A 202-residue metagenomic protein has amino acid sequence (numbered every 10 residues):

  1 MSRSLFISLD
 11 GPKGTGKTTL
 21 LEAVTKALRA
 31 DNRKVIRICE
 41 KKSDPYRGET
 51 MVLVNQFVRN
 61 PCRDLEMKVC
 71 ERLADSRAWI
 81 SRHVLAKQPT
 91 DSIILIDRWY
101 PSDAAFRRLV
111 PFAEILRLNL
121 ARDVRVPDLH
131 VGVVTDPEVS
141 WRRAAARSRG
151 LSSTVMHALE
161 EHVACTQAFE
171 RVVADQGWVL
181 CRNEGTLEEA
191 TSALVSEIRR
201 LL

Functional and structural regions predicted by a protein language model:
L9: Hydrophobic anchor at the beta1->P-loop junction of P-loop NTPases
P12: P-loop (Walker A) phosphate-binding loop of NTP-binding proteins
T15: ATP-binding Walker
T18: Walker A/P-loop
T25, E138, R142-L202: NTP-dependent small-molecule kinase module
E40-E114: ATP-dependent small-molecule kinase phosphotransfer cores that center on conserved nucleotide phosphate-binding segments
D97-R98, D123-A144: Conserved phosphate-donor/acceptor-positioning beta-strand/loop module used by diverse small-molecule
